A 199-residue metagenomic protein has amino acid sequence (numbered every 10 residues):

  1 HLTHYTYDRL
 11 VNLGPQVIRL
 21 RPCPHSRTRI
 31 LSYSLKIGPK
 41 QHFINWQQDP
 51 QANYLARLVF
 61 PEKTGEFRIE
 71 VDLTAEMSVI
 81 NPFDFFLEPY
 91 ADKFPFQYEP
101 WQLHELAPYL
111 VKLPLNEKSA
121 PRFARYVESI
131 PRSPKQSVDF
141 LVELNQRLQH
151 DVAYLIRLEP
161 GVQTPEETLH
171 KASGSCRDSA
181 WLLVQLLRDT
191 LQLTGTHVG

Functional and structural regions predicted by a protein language model:
H1-Q97: Intrinsically disordered, low-complexity N-terminal segments that are enriched in acidic
T3, V71, S133-L141, R147-G199: Active-site neighborhood of thiol-dependent amide/isopeptide-bond enzymes
Y5-Y7, Y109, Y126, Y154: Aromatic side chains
V11, P15, P24, E62-T64 (+6 more regions): Solvent-exposed, flexible loop/coil residues
R19-C23, Q146-D151: Short acidic/polar alpha-helix capping motifs at helix-coil junctions
G38-N45, Q97, P114-K118, H150-R157: Membrane-targeting and insertion segments and their boundary/processing signals
V79-Q149, Q163-E167: Acidic low-complexity segments
